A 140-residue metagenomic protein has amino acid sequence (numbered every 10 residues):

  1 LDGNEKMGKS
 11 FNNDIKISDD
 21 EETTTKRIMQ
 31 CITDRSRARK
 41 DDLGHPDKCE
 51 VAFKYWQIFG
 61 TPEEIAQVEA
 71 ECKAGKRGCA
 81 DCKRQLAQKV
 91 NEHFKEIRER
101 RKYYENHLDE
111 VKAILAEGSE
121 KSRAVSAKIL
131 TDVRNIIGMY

Functional and structural regions predicted by a protein language model:
L1-Y140: Conserved nucleotide- and phosphate/pyrophosphate-binding catalytic cores in adenylate/nucleotidyl-handling enzymes
